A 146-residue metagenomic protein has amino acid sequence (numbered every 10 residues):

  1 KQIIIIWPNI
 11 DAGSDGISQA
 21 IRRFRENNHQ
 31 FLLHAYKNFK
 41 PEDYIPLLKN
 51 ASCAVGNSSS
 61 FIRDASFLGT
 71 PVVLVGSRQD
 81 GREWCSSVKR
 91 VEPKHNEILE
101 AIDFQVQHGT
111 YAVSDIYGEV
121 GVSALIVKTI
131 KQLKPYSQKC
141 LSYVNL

Functional and structural regions predicted by a protein language model:
K1-L146: Nucleotide-activated sugar donor-binding and catalytic core shared by glycosyltransferases and related lipid-linked
